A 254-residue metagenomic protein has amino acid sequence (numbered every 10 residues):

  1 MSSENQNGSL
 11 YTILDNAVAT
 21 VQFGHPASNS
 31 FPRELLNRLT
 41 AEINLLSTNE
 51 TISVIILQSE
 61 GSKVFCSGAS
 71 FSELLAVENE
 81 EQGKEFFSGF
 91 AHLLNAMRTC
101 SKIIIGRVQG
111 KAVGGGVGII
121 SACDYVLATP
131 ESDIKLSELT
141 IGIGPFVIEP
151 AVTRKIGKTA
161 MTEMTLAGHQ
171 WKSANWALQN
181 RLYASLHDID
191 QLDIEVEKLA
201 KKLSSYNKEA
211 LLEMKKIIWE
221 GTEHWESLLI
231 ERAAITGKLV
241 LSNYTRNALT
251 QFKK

Functional and structural regions predicted by a protein language model:
M1-Q58, N95: Conserved CoA-thioester-binding segment of acyl-CoA-metabolizing enzymes
S2-Q22, T165, H169-S204, A210-E223 (+1 more regions): Amphipathic alpha-helical segments at domain termini/boundaries
V21, R38-L39, L57, S70 (+5 more regions): Terminal peptide-recognition signature
E34-R38, G89, A96, E195 (+2 more regions): Charged catalytic carboxylate motif
L36, F71, E149, K158-T162 (+3 more regions): A general structural signal for well-ordered alpha-helical segments in protein cores
S59-L93: Glycine- (often His-adjacent) and acidic-residue-rich active-site loop that binds/positions the CoA thioester
R98-Y206: Crotonase-fold acyl-CoA enzyme core
E231-V240, R246, Q251: Intrinsically disordered, low-complexity segments enriched in small/flexible residues
